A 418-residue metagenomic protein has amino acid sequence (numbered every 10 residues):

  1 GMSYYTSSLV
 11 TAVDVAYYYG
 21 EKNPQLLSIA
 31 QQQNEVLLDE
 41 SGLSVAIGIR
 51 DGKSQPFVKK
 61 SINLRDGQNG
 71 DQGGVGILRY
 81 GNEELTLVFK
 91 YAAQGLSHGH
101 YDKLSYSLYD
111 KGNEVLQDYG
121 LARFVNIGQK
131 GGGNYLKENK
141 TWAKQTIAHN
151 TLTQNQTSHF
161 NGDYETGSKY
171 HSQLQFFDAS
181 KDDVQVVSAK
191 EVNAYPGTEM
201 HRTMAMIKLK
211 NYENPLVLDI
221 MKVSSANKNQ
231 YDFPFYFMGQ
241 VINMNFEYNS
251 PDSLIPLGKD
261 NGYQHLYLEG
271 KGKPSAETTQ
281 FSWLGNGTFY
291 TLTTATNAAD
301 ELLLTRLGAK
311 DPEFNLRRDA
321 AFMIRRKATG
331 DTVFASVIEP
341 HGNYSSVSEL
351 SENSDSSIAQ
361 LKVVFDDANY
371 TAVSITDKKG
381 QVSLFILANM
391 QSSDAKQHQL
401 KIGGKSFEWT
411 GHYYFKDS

Functional and structural regions predicted by a protein language model:
G1-Y5, A16, G67-G70, H100-L116 (+7 more regions): Ser/Thr/Asn(+Pro)-rich, low-complexity disordered segments
Y17-Y18, P24-L254, G330-T332, S336 (+1 more regions): Catalytic and substrate-binding regions of extracellular carbohydrate-active enzymes, especially polysaccharide lyases
Q31-Q33, D39, R326-T332, I338-S418: Non-catalytic terminal regions with compositionally biased, polar/charged low complexity
N82-L87, G197, L303-L316: Active-site-adjacent bridging/hinge elements
K190, E277, F281, N369-D377: Short, hydrophobic/proline-enriched secondary-structure or compact coil segments at domain edges
F235, T288-A309, T332-N343: Short, hydrophobic/aromatic-enriched beta-strand segments in well-ordered soluble domains
Y236-N297: Polysaccharide-binding surfaces and accessory modules of carbohydrate-active proteins
E313-T332: A surface-exposed beta-strand-loop module
